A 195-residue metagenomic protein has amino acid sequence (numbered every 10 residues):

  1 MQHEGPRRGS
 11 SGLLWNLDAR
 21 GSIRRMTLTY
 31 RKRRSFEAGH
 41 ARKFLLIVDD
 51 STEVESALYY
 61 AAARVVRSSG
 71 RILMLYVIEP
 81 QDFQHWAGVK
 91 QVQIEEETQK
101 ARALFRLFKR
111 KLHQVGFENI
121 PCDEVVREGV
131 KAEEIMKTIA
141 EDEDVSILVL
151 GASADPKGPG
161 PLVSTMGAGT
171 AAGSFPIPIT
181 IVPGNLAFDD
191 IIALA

Functional and structural regions predicted by a protein language model:
Q2-G39, H113-L148, L186-D189, A195: Structural beta-alpha unit
L13-R20, T29-R34, Y76-A103, D189-A195: Acidic, proline/glycine-rich short linear motifs
R34-Q91: Small/aliphatic-rich secondary-structure junction motif
A57, Q84-A87, M136-K137, G160-P161 (+1 more regions): Short, well-ordered secondary-structure micro-motifs
A61, V65, L112, I139: Hydrophobic pocket-lining residues that define ligand/cofactor binding sites across diverse proteins
L73-L75, D123-R127, T180-V182: General small-molecule cofactor/ligand-binding pocket signal
I147-S174, N185-I192: Glycine-rich, Arg-bearing micro-motifs that act as flexible, cationic patches
